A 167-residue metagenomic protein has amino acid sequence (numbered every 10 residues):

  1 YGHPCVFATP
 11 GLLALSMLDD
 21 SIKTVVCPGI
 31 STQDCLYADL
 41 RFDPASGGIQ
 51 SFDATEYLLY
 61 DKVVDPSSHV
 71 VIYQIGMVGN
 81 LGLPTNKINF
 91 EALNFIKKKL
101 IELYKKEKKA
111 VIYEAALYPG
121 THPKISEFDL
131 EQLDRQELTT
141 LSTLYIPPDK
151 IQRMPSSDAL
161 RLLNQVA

Functional and structural regions predicted by a protein language model:
Y1-H3, P28: Glycine-rich beta-strand-to-loop/alpha-helix junction loops that act as flexible
A8-L18, I22-A167: Beta-strand/loop-alpha-helix module characteristic of Rossmann-like adenine-cofactor folds
